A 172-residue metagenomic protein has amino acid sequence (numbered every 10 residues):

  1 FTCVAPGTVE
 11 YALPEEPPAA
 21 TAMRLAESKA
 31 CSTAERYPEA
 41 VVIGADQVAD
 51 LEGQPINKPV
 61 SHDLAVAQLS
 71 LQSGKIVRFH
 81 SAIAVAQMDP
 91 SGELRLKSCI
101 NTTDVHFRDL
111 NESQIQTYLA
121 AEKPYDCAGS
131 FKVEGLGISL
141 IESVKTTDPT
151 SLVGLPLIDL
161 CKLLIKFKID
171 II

Functional and structural regions predicted by a protein language model:
F1-A5, S81-G92, D126-I138: Mobile beta-alpha loop/short-helix "lid" or hinge segments that flank ligand
F1-V41, Q54-P55, L110, I158-D159 (+1 more regions): N-terminal polybasic phosphate/anion-binding patch
T8, V48-D50, E93-N101, E142-K145: Acidic/polar active-site rim loop that often engages polyanionic ligands
T21, Q47-R78, F107-D109: Active-site-adjacent loop/tail segments of enzyme domains
A26, D46, A65, I83 (+2 more regions): Residue-level signal for inorganic ion chemistry
I43-G44, V77-F79, N101: Short, basic and Ser/Thr-rich N-terminal targeting/leader segments
V66-Q72, S81-S98, T102-T103: Anionic-ligand binding region
K75, T102-I172: GST superfamily/GST-like fold recognition
